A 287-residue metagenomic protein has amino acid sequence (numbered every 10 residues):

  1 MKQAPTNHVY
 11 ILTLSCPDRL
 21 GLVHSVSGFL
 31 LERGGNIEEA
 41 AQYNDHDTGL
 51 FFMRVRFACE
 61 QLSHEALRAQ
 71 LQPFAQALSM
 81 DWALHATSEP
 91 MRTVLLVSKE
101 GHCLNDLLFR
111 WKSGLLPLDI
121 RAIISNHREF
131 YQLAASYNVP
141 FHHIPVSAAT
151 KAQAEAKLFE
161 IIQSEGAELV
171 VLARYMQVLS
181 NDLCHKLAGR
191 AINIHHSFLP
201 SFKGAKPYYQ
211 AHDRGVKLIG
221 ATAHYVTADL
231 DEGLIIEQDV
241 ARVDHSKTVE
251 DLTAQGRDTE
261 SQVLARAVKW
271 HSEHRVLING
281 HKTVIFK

Functional and structural regions predicted by a protein language model:
M1-M91: A conserved regulatory-domain signal marking ACT and ACT-like small-molecule sensing domains and adjacent regulatory
S15, V94-L96, I124: Short hydrophobic segments within beta-strands
N36, D81, D119, P140-H142 (+1 more regions): Conserved beta-strand segments of alpha/beta enzyme cores
E89-D106: Short, low-order "capping/linker" segments at domain edges
W111-D119: A short alpha->loop->secondary-structure connector
L118-E129: Short internal beta-strands
H127, T150, A154-A156, E168-K287: Donor/substrate-binding cores of folate-linked one-carbon enzymes
A135, V139-E165: Adenosine-nucleotide cofactor-binding segment
